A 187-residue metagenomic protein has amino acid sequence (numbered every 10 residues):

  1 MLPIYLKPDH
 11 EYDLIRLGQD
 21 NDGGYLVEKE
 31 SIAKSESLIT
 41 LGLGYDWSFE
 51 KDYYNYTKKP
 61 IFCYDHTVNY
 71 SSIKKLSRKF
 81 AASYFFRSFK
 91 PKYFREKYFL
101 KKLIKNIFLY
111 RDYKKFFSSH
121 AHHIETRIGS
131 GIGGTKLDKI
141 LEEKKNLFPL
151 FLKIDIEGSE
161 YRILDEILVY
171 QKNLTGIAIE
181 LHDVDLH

Functional and structural regions predicted by a protein language model:
M1-N21: Rossmann-like AdoMet
M1-P3, N21-Y25, K136-E143: A broad, low-specificity signal for short, low-complexity segments enriched in glycine/proline and polar/charged
I4-L6, H10, V27-K34, E143-N146: Glycine-rich helix-loop-beta junction characteristic of Rossmann-like nucleotide cofactor-binding loops
R16-I132, D183: SAM cofactor-binding core of SAM-dependent methyltransferases, primarily the Rossmann-like beta-alpha-beta module
K29-A33, G133-E142, I167-L168: General structural signal for secondary-structure boundaries
S37-I39, K51, N55-C63, S72-K75 (+2 more regions): Conserved acidic-Pro-Pro-aromatic motif
W47, G134, R162-L164: Active-site-adjacent loop/helix micro-motif of nuclease/hydrolase catalytic cores
T126-L137, I156-G158: Conserved SAM/SAH-binding loop
